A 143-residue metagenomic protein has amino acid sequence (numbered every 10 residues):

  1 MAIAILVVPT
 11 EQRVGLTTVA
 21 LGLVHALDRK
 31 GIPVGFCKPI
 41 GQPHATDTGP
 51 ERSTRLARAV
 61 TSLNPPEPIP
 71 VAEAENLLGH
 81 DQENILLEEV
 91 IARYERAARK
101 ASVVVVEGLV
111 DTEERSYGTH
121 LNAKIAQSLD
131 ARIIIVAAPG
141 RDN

Functional and structural regions predicted by a protein language model:
A2-K100, E113-R115: N-terminal phosphate/diphosphate-binding loop that engages ATP/GTP or pyrophosphate donors across diverse enzyme folds
L6-P9, V105, I134-A137: Short glycine-rich or small-residue beta-strand-to-loop segments that form or flank ligand, phosphate, metal/Fe-S
R99-V106, R132: Loop/turn-to-beta-strand initiation segments
G108-N143: Conserved catalytic-core segment of NTP-binding enzymes
